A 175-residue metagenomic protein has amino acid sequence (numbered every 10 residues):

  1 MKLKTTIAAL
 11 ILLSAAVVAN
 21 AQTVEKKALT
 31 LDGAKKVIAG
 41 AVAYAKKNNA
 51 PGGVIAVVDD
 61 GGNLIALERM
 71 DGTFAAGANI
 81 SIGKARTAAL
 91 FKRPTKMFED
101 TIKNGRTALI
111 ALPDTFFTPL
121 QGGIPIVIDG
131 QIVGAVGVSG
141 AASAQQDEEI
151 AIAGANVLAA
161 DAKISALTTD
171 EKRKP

Functional and structural regions predicted by a protein language model:
M1-A8: Bacterial N-terminal signal peptides that target proteins for export
A8-A9, A19: Cleavable N-terminal signal peptides
S14-V18: N-terminal signal peptide c-region/cleavage motif recognized by signal peptidases
A21-P175: Flexible, solvent-exposed loop/hinge segments and secondary-structure transition points
